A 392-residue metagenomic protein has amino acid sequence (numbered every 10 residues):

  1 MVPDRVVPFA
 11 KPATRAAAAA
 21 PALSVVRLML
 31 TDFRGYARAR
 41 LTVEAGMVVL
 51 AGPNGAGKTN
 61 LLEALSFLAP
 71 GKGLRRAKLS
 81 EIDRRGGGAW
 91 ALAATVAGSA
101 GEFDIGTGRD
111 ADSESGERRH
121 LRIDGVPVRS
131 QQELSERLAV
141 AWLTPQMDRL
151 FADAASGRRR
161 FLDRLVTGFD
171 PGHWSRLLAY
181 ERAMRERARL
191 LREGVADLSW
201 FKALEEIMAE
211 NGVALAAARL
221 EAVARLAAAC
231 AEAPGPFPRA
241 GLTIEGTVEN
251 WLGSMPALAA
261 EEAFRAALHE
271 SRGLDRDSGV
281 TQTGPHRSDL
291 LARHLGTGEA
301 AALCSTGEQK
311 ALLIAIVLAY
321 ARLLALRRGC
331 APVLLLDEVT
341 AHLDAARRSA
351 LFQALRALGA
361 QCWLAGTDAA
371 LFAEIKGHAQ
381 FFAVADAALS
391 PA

Functional and structural regions predicted by a protein language model:
M1-P53, F67, S199-E210, A214-V333 (+4 more regions): Conserved NTPase motor "head" modules and their coupling/switch loops across ABC/AAA+ ATPases, GTPases, and GHKL ATPases
K58: Conserved lysine of the Walker
A69-G157, L162-H173, A224-A231, A260 (+1 more regions): Nucleotide-state sensing region of NTPase/ATPase domains
A141, W363, Q380-F382: Hydrophobic/aromatic beta-strand patches that form the interior of the parallel beta-sheet core in alpha/beta enzyme
R149, S156-K202, E206: Long, charged N-terminal accessory/stalk domains
D337-V339: Walker B catalytic acidic pair
A365-T367: H-loop/switch region of ABC-family ATPase nucleotide-binding domains
